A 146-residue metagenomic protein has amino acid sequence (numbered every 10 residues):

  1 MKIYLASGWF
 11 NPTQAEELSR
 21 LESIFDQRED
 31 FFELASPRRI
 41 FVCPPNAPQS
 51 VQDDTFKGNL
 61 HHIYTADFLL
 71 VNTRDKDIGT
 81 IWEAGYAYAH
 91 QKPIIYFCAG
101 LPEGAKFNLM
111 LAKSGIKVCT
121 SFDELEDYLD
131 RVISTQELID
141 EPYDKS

Functional and structural regions predicted by a protein language model:
M1-S146: Conserved catalytic or regulatory cores that recognize and/or transform ribose-phosphate-containing ligands
